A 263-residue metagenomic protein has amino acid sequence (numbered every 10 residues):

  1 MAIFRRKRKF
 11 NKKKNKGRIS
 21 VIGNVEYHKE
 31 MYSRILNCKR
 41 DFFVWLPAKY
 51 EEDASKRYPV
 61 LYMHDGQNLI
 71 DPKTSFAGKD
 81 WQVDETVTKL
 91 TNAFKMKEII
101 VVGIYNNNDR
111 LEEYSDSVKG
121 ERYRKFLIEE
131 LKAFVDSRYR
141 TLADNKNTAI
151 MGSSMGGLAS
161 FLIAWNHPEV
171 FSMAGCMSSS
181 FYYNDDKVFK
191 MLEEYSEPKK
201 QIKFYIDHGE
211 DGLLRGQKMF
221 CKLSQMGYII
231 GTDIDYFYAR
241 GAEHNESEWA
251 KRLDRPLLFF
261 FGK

Functional and structural regions predicted by a protein language model:
A2-K263: Non-catalytic cap/lid and distal C-terminal segments of serine-dependent acyl enzymes
